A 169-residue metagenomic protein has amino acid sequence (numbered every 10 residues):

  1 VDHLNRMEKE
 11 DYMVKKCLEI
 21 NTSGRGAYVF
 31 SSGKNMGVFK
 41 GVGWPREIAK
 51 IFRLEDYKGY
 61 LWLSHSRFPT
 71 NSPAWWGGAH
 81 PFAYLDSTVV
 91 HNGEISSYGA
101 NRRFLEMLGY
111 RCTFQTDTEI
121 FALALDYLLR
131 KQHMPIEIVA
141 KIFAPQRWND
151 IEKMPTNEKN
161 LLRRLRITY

Functional and structural regions predicted by a protein language model:
V1-Y169: Conserved short alpha-helical segments that host acidic/polar catalytic motifs at enzyme active sites
